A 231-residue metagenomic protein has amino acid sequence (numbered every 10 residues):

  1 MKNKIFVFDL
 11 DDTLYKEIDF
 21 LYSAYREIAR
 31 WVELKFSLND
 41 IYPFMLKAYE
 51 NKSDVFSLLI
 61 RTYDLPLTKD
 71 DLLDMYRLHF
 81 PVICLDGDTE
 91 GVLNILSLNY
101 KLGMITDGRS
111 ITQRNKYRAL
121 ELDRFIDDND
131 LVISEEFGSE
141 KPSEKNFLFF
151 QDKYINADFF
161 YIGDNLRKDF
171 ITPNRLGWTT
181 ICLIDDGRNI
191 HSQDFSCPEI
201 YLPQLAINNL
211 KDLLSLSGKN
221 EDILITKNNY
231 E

Functional and structural regions predicted by a protein language model:
M1-K2, R109-E231: Asp-based, Mg2+/Mn2+-dependent phosphohydrolase catalytic module
K2-G87, G91, L98: N-terminal helical cap/lid subdomain that shapes the substrate entry/recognition surface in HAD-like hydrolases
V7-D9, I105, I162-G163: Generic enzyme active-site microenvironment
T13, T106, T180: Ser/Thr-centric signal marking residues that sit in or immediately flank functional binding/regulatory motifs
L14, L102, Y161-I162: Conserved SAM-binding loop
S23, E27-W31, L58, I95 (+4 more regions): Residue-level signal for well-ordered alpha-helical scaffold segments within enzymatic catalytic domains
L34, D64-P66, S97-K101, D152-D158 (+1 more regions): Short glycine/proline-enriched coil/turn segments at helix->beta-strand junctions
K69-V82, T89-L120, D130-S134: Substrate-recognition element of Asp-dependent hydrolases with the DxDx(T/V) motif
